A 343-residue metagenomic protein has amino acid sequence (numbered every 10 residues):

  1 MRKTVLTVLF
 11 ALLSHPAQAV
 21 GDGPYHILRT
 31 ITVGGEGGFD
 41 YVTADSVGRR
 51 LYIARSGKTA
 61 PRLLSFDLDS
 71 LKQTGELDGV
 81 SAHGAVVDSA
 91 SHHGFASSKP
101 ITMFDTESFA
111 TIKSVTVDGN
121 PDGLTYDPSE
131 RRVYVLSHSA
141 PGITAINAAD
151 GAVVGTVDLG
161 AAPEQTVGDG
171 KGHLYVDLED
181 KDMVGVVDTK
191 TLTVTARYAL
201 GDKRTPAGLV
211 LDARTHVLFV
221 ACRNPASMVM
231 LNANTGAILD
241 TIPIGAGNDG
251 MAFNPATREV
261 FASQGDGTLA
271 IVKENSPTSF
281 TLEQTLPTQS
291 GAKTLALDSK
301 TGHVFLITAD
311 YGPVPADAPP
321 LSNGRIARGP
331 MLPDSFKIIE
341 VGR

Functional and structural regions predicted by a protein language model:
K3-H15: Bacterial N-terminal signal peptides
H15-R343: Predominantly soluble domains enriched in secretory-pathway, periplasmic, or organellar proteins
